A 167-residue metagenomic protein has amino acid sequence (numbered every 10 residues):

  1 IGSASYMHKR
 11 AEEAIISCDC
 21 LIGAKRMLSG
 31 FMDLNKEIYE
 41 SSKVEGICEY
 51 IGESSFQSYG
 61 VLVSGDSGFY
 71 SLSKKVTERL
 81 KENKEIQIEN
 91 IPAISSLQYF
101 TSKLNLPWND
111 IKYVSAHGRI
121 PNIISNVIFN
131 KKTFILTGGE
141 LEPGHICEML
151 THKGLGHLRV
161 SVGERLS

Functional and structural regions predicted by a protein language model:
I1-I94, Q98-Y99, P121: Class I S-adenosyl-L-methionine
E12, N122-S125, L150-T151: A generic local secondary-structure boundary/capping motif
S17-C18, S55-Y59, K84-I86, P107-D110 (+2 more regions): Short coil/turn connectors at secondary-structure junctions
A24, S64, A116, G138 (+1 more regions): Cofactor-binding loop segments of dinucleotide-utilizing enzymes, especially the Rossmann-like FAD- and NAD(P)+-binding
E37-K43, K84-E89, W108-S115, L155-V162: Short hydrophobic/aromatic-enriched beta-strand-loop microsegments
F56-Y59, N130-S167: A contiguous loop/helix-start segment that scaffolds small-molecule binding in enzyme catalytic cores
K74, E78, S102, E148 (+1 more regions): Short, well-ordered alpha-helices that flank and scaffold nucleotide-derived cofactor binding pockets
S96-F129, G138: Short, glycine-/small-residue-rich phosphate/pyrophosphate-handling segment
